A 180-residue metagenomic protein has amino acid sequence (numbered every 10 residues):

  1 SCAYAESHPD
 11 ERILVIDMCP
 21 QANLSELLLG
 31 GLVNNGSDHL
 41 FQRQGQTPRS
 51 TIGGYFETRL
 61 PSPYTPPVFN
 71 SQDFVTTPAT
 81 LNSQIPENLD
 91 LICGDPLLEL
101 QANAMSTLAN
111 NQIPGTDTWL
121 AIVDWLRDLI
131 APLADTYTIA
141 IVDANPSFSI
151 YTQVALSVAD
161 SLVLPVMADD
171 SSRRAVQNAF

Functional and structural regions predicted by a protein language model:
S1-F180: P-loop NTP-binding core
